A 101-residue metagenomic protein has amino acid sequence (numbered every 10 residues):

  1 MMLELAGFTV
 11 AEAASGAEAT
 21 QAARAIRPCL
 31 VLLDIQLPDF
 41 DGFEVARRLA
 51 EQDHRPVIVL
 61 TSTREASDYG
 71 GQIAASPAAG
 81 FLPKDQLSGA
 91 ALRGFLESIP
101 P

Functional and structural regions predicted by a protein language model:
M1-L5: Charged docking surfaces used in two-component/phosphorelay signaling
G7-A14, A22: Short hydrophobic/Thr-rich beta-strand motif most characteristic of the beta2 strand and flanking loop of CheY-like
S15-E18, D41-E44: Acidic catalytic/metal-coordinating carboxylates
R24-I26, R48-R55, S76: Conserved phosphotransfer cores of two-component systems
D34, S62: Active-site residues of response regulator receiver
P38, A66: The feature encodes the CheY-like receiver
G42, I73-G80: As written
L60-T61, K84: Hydrophobic/aromatic residues positioned on beta-strands within the core alpha/beta folds
